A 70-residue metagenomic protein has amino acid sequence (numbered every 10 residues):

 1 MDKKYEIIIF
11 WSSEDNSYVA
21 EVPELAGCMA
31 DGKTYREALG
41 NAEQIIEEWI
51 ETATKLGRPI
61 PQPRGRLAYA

Functional and structural regions predicted by a protein language model:
M1-E6, D15, G40-A70: Short, charged, surface-exposed hinge/linker loops at domain edges that act as mobile lids or interdomain connectors
F10-L25: Short aromatic-glycine-(Arg/Gly/Cys) micro-motifs in beta-strand/loop hairpins
A26-E37: A short, exposed loop/beta-hairpin motif centered on an aromatic-Gly-Thr core
